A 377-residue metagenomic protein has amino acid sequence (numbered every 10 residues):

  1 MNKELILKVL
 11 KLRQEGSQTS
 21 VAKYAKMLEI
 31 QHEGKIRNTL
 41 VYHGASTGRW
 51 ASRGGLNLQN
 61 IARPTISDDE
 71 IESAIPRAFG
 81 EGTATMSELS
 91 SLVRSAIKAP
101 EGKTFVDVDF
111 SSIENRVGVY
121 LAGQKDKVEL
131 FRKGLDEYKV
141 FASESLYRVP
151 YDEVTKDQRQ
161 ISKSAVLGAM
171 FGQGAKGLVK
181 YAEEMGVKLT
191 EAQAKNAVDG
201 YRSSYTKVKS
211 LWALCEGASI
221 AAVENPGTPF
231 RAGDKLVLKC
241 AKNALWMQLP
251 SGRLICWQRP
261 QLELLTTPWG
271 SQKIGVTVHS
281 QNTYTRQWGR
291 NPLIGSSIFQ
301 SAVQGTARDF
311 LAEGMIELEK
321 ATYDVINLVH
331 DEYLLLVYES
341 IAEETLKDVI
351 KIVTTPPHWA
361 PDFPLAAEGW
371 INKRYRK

Functional and structural regions predicted by a protein language model:
M1-E153, L211-E332, V349-T355: Acidic, glycine-rich two-metal-ion catalytic cores of nucleic acid-processing enzymes
D109-F110, A175-L178, A197, V325-Y338 (+1 more regions): Catalytic palm active-site di-aspartate
G118, K176-T190, Y201-T206, Y333-I350: Catalytic palm subdomain of template-directed nucleic-acid polymerases, centered on the conserved carboxylate motif
V119-K127, Y147-R148, L167, F171 (+5 more regions): Short, well-ordered loop/turn and helix-capping segments at boundaries between secondary-structure elements and domains
S145, I161-G177, P250: Core structural elements
L146-Q160, G186-A197, P361: Short, surface-exposed acidic
T155-A165, Y323-D324: Alpha-helical scaffolds flanking conserved acidic
Q193, A197-E224, S340-K377: Polymerase palm active-site segment centered on the conserved acidic dipeptide of motif C
